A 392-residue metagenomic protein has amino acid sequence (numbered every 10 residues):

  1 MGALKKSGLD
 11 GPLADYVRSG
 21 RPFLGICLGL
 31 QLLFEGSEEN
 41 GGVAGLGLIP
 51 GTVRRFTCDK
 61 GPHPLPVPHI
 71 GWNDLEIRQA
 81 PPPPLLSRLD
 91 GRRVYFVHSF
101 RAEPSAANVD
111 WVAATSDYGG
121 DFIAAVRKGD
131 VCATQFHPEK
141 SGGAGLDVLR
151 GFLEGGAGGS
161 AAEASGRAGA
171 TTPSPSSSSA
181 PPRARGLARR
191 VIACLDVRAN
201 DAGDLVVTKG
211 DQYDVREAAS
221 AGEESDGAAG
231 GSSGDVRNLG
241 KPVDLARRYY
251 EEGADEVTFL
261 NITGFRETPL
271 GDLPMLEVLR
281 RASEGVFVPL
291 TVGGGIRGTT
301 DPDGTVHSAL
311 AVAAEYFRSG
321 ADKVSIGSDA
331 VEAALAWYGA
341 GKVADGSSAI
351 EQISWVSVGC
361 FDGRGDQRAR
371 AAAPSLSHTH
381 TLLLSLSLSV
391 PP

Functional and structural regions predicted by a protein language model:
M1-G71: Cysteine-nucleophile active-site neighborhood
K5-L9, G271-R280, H307-L310, A340-E351: Charged helix-capping and loop-helix junction motifs
A14-R18, G51-R185: Amide-donor transfer/coupling interface in amidating biosynthetic enzymes
T134, R189-L195, V257-F259, L290-G294 (+3 more regions): Hydrophobic faces of well-ordered beta-strands that scaffold small-molecule active sites in alpha/beta enzyme cores
S174-F287, D345, Q352, L382: Conserved N-terminal beta1-alpha1 strand-loop-helix module at the mouth
V197-V215, S308-L376, H380-L384, P392: Conserved anion-binding
P289-G320: Catalytic cores of alpha/beta
